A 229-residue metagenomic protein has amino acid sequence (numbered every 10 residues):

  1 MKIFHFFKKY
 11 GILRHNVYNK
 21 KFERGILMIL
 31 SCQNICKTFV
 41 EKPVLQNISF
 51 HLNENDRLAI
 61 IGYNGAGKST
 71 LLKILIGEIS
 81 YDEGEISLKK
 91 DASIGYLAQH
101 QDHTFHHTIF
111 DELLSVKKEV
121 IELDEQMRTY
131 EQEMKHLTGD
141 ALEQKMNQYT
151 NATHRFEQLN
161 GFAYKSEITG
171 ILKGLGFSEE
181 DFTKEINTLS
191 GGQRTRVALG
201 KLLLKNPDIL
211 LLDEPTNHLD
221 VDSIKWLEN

Functional and structural regions predicted by a protein language model:
F4-N229: ABC ATP-binding cassette signature C-motif
